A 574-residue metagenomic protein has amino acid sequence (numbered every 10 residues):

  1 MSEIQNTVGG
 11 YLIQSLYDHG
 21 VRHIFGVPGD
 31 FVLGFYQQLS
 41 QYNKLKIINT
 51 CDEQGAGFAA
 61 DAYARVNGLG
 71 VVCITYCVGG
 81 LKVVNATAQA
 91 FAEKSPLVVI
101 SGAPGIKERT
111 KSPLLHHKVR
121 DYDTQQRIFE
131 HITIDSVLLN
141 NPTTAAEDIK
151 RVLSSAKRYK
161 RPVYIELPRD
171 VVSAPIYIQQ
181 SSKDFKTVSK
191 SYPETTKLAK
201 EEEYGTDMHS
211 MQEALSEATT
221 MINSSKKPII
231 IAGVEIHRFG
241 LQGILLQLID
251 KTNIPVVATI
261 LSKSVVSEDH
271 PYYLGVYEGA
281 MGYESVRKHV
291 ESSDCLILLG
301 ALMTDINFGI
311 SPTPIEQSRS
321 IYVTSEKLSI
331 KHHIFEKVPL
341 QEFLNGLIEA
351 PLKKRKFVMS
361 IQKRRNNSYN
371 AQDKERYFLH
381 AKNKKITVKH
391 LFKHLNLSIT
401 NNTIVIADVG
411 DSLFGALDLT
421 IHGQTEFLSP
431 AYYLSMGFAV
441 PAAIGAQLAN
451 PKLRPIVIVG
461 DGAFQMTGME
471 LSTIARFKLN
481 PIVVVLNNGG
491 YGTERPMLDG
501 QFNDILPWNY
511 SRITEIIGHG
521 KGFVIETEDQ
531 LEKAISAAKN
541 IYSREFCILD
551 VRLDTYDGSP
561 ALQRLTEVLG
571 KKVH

Functional and structural regions predicted by a protein language model:
S2-E3, N140-T143, Q179-S181, S189-E201 (+6 more regions): Phosphate/pyrophosphate-binding active-site segments
S2-F357, N480-V483: N-terminal alpha/beta PP-like core and its mobile active-site loop of ThDP/TPP-dependent enzymes
G9-R22, V27-D30, F35-L39, N366-A446 (+2 more regions): Active-site diphosphate/adenylate-binding microenvironment
Q37, D61, Q126-R127, L246 (+4 more regions): Active-site phosphate/pyrophosphate- and oxyanion-stabilizing loops and adjacent acidic/basic residues in soluble
V66, I100, T110-R120, G279 (+4 more regions): Thiamine diphosphate
K157-R158, N223, I315-E316, T400 (+3 more regions): Short conserved AdoMet
P168-V171, G410-L413, R552: A glycine-rich phosphate-binding loop feature that marks nucleotide/adenosyl-phosphate handling sites
A232-E235, G300, D408-G410, V551-L553: Structural motif
